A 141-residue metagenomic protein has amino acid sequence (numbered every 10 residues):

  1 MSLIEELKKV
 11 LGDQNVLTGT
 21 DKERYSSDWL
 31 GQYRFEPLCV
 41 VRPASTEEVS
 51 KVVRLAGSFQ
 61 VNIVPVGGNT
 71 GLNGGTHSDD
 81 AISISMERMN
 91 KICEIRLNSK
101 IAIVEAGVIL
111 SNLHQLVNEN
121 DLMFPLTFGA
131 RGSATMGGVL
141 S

Functional and structural regions predicted by a protein language model:
M1-W29, L55-N62, G68: N-terminal accessory segments
L7, G31-I63, M86-G129, M136: N-terminal glycine-rich flavin-associated loop
V16, Y25, L72, I92-I95 (+2 more regions): Short clusters of hydrophobic/aromatic residues that line enzyme substrate/ligand-binding pockets
K22, L72, R131-T135: A glycine-rich phosphate-binding loop feature that marks nucleotide/adenosyl-phosphate handling sites
W29-Q32, L72-S78, S83: Short glycine-biased active-site loop of nucleotidyltransferases that positions the nucleotide triphosphate and helps
G67-T70, G129: Short, ordered loop/turn segments at secondary-structure junctions
G74-D79, H114-L116, M136-S141: Short acidic, glycine/serine/threonine-rich loops at helix termini
